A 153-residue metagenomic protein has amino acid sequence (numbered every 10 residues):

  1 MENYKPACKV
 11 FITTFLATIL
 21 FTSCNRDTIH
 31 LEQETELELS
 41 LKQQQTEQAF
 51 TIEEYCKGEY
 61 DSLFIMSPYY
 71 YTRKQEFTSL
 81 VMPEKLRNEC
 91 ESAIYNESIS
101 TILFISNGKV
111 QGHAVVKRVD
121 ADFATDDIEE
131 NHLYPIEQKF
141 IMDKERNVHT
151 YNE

Functional and structural regions predicted by a protein language model:
M1-T22: Sec-dependent bacterial lipoprotein signal peptides
I19-V81: N-terminal export/targeting and maturation segments
G58-Y60, N96-I99, Q111, P135-E137: Extracytoplasmic
T72-R73, V110-G112, V148-T150: Short, surface-exposed beta-strand/loop "edge" segments at domain boundaries and coil↔beta transitions
S79, E84-A93: Thioredoxin-like thiol-disulfide oxidoreductase module
E91-A114: Short, structured surface segments that line ligand/substrate-binding pockets
D120-E153: C-terminal partner/receptor-binding element of secreted or periplasmic proteins
